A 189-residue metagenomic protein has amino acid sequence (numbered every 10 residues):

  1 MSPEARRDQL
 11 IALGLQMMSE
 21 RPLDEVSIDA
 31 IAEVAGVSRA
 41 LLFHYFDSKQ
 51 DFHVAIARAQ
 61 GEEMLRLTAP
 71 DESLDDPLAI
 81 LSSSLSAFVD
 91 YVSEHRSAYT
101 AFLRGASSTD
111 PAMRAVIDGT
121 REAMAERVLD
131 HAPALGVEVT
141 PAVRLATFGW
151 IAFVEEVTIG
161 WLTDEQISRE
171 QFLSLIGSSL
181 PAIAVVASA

Functional and structural regions predicted by a protein language model:
M1-A5, S188-A189: N-terminal intrinsically disordered/low-complexity leader segments
P3, R7, I11, H53 (+8 more regions): Amphipathic, non-transmembrane alpha-helical scaffold segments
R6, L10-M18, L41, Q60 (+2 more regions): Short hydrophobic clusters on alpha-helical segments that form packing/core surfaces in small helical domains
Q9, L13, E20-D51, A55: Helix-turn-helix
L13-E20, E63-D71, I80, F153-W161: Solvent-exposed, amphipathic alpha-helical segments
A55, A69-E94, A146-W150, L173: Hydrophobic alpha-helical connector segments
L65, P111-L135, P141-F148, A152 (+2 more regions): Amphipathic alpha-helical packing segments from all-alpha helical-bundle domains
V92-A112, L129, E156-I159, T163: Amphipathic alpha-helical segments used for helix-helix packing
